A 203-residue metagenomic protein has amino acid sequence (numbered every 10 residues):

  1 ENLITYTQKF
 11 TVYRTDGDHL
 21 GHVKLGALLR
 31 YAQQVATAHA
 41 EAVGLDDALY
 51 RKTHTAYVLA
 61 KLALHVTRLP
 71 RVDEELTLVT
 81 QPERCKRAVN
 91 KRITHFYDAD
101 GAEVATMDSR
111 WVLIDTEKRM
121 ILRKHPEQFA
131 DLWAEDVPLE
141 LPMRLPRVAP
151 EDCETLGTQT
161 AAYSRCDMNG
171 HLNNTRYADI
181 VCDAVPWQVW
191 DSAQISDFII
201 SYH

Functional and structural regions predicted by a protein language model:
E1-L59, T106-D108, I114-D197: Hot-dog-fold acyl-thioester-processing enzymes
T15, C85-K86, Y97-A99, V112-T116: Short coil/turn motifs at secondary-structure junctions
L62-A99, F198-H203: Hydrophobic beta-sheet segments that form the core/acyl-binding groove of ACP/CoA-dependent acyl-chain-processing
G101-E103: Residue-level signal for glycine
